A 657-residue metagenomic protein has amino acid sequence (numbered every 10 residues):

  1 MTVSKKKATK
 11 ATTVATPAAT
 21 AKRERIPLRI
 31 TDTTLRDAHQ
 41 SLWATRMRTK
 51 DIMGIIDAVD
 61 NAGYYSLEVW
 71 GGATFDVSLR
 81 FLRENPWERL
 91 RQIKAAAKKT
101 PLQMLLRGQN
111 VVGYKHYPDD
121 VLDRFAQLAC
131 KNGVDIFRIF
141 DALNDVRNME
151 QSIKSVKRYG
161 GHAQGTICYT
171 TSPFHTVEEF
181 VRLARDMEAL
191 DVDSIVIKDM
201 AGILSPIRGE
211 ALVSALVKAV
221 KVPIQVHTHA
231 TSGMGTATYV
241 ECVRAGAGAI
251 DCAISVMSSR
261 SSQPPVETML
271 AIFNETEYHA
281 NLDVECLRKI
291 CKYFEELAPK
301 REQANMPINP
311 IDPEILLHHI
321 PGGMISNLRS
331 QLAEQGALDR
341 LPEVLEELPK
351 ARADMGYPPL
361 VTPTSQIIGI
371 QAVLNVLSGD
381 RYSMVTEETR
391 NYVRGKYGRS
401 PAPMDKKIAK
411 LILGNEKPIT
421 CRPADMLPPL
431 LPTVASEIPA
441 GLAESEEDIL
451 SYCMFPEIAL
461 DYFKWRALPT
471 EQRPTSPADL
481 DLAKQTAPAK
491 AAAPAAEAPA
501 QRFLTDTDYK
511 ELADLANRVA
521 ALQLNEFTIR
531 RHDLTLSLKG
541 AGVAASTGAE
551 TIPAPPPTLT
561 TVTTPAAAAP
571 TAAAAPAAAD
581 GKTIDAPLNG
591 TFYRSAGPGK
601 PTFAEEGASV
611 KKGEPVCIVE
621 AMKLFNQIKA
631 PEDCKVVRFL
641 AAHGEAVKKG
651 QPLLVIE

Functional and structural regions predicted by a protein language model:
T2-V121: N-terminal capping/small domains of soluble enzymes
T33-G54, L105-V121, F140-L143, T166-E179 (+2 more regions): Active-site mouth loops of central-metabolism enzymes
A38, V59, I139, I195 (+3 more regions): Conserved, mostly hydrophobic/aromatic
G54, A58-S78, N309-D312, H319 (+1 more regions): Terminal or standalone catalytic/regulatory effector modules within metabolic enzymes and repeat proteins
G71-E188, I195, S205-P206: Active-site beta->alpha loop and helix N-cap motifs at the rims of alpha/beta catalytic domains
H175-M187, S232-A247: Catalytic cores of alpha/beta
S476-D585: Acidic, compositionally biased tether/linker regions
T558-E657: Structured functional modules or segments
